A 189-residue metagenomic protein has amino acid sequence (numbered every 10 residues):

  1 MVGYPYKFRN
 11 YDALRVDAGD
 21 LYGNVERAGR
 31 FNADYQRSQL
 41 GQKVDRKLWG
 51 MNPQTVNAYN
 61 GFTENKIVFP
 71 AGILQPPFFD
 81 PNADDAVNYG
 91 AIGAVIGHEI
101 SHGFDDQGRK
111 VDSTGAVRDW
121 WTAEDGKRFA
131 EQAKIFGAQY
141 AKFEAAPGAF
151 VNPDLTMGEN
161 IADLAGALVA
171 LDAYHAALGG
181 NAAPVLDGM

Functional and structural regions predicted by a protein language model:
M1-M189: Intrinsically disordered, low-complexity linker/terminal regions across diverse proteins
